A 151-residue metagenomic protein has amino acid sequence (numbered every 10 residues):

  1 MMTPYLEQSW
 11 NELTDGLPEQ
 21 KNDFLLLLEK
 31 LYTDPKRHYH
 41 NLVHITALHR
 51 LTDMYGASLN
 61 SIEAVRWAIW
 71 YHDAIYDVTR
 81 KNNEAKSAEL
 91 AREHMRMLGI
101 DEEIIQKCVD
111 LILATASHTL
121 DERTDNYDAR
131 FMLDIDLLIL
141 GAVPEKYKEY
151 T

Functional and structural regions predicted by a protein language model:
M1-L13, T33-H40, R50-S61, Y71 (+2 more regions): Divalent metal-dependent phosphate-bond-processing catalytic cores, especially two-metal-ion Mg2+/Mn2+ enzymes that act
E7, N11, L25, H49 (+4 more regions): An amphipathic alpha-helix signature
K21, L25, I45, I62-W67 (+1 more regions): Short runs of predominantly hydrophobic/aromatic residues within well-ordered alpha helices that form helix-helix
K21-E29, L42, R66, I105-A116: Short, well-structured alpha-helical segments
N22-L51, D73-V78: Active-site flanking loop/helix segments enriched in acidic
L31, S87-D121: Histidine- and acidic-residue-rich, metal-dependent catalytic cores
L48, I62-V78, S87, V109-A116: His-Asp-centered metal-binding catalytic motifs of divalent-metal-dependent phosphohydrolases/nucleases
N82: Double-stranded RNA-binding/processing signature
